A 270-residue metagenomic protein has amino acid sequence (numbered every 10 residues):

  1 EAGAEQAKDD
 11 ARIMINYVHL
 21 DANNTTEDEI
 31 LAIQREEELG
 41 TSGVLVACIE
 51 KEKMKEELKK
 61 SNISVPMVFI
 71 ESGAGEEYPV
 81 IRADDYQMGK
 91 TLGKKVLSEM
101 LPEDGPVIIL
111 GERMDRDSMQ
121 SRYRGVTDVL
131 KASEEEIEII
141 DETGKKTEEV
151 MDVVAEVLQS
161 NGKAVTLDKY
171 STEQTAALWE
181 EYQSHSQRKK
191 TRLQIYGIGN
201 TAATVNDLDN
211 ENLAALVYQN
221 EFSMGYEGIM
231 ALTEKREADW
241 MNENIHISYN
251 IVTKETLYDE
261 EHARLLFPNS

Functional and structural regions predicted by a protein language model:
E1-A2, P79, P106-D115: Short beta-strand segments enriched in small/hydrophobic residues
E1-I13, M88-L92, D117-E136, Q174-L178: Short, solvent-exposed amphipathic alpha-helices that sit in or adjacent to ligand/effector-binding or catalytic
E1-Q87, T91: Alpha-helical recognition/docking segments in bacterial nutrient-uptake and carbohydrate-utilization systems
D9-N23, P106-I109, L130-E148, K163: Short beta-strand elements in bilobed, periplasmic/extracellular small-molecule ligand-binding domains
N16-G40, I140-Q159, Q174-T175: Structural motif
G43-I63, V126, G144-N206: Hydrophobic alpha-helical
V80-P106, M151, N200-T204, Q219-E237: Hydrophobic alpha-helical segments within soluble ligand-binding/sensing domains
L130, N220-S270: Hinge/cleft segment of the Venus flytrap/periplasmic-binding protein
